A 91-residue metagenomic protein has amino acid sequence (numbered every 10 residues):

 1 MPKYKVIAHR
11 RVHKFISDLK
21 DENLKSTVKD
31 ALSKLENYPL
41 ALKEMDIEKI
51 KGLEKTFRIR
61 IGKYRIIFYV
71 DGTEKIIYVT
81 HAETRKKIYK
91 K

Functional and structural regions predicted by a protein language model:
P2-K5, R10, I16-S17, E22 (+4 more regions): Enriched for short, Lys/Arg-rich terminal
N23, V28, E36-P39: Generic low-complexity, intrinsically disordered sequence content enriched in small uncharged/hydrophobic residues
S33-R58: A short, surface-exposed loop/turn module that caps and links secondary-structure elements
